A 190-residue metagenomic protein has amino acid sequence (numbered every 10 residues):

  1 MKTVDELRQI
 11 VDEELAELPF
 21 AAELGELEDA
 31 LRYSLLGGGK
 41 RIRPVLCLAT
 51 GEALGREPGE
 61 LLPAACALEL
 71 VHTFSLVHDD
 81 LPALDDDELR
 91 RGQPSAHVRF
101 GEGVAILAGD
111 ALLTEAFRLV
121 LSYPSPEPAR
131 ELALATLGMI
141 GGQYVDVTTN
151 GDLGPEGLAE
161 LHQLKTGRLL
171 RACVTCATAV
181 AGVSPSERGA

Functional and structural regions predicted by a protein language model:
M1-V71, V77, A83-D86, R90-V98 (+1 more regions): Conserved N-terminal diphosphate/IPP-binding helix and adjacent helical/loop segment of trans-prenyltransferase domains
T3-L7, A64-A67, A108-G109, P128 (+2 more regions): Amphipathic alpha-helix face/heptad-repeat signature
R8, D12, P44, H78 (+3 more regions): Hydrophobic faces of stable alpha-helices that mediate helix-helix packing
L35, D86-L113, D152-A172, E187-G189: Divalent-cation-assisted or electrostatically stabilized phosphate/pyrophosphate-binding catalytic cores
L46, A116, G142: Residue-level signal for inorganic ion chemistry
E60-L84, R130-G142, G167-T178, V183-A190: Active-site alpha-helical segments that house and flank conserved acidic catalytic motifs for diphosphate chemistry
T114-Y123: Short helix-perturbing small/polar motifs within transmembrane alpha-helices
P124-H162, S184-E187: Histidine/acidic-rich helix-loop-helix segments that form or flank divalent-metal centers in metalloenzyme catalytic
